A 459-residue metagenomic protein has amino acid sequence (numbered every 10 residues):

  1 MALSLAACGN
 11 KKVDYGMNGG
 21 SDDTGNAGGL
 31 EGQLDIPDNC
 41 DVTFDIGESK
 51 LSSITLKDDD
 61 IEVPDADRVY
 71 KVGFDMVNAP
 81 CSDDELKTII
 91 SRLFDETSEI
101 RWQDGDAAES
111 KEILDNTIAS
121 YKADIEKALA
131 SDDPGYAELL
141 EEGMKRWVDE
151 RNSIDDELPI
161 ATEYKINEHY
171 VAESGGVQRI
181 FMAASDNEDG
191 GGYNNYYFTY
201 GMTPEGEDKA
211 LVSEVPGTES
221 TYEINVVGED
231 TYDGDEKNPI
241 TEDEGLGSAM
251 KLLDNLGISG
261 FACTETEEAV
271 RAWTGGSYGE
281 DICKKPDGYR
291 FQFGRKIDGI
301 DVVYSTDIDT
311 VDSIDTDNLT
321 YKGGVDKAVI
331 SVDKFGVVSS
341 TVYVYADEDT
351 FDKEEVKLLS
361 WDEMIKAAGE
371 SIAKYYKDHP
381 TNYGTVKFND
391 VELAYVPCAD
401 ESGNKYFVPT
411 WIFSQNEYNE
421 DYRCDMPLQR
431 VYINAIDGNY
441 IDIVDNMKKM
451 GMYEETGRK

Functional and structural regions predicted by a protein language model:
S4-A7: C-terminal motif of bacterial Sec signal peptides marking the signal peptidase cleavage site
G9-N318, G451, G457-R458: Preferential activation on post-signal-peptide N-terminal prodomains/segments of secreted or lumenal proteins
D186-Y193, S331-V338, Y406-V408, A435-N439: Short, solvent-exposed coil/turn segments at beta-strand boundaries
G245-D421, N446-K448, M452-K459: Segments that shape or occlude catalytic/ligand-binding pockets
C424-L428: Structural motif
Q429-Y453: C-terminal, active-site-flanking charged/polar segments
